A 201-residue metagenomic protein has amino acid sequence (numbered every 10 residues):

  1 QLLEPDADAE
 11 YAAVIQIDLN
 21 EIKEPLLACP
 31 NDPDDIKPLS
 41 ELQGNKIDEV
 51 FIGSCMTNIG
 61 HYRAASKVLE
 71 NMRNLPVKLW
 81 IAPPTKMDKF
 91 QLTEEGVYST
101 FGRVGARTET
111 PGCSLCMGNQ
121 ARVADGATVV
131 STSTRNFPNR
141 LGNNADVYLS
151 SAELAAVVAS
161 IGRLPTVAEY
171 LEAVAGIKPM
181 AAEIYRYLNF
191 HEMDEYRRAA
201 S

Functional and structural regions predicted by a protein language model:
Q1-S201: Fe-S-dependent hydro-lyases/dehydratases of central metabolism
